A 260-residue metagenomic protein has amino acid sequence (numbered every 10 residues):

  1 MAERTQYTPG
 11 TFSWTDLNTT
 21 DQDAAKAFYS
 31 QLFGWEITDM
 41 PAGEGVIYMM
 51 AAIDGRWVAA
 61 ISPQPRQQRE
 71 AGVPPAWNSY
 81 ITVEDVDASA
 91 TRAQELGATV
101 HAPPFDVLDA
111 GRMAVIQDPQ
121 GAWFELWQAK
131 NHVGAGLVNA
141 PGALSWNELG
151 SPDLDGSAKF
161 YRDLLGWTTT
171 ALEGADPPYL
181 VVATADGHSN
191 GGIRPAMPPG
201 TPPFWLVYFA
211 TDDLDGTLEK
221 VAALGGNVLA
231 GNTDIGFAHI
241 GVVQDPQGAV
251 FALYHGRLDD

Functional and structural regions predicted by a protein language model:
M1-T8, A90, Q94-S145, L149 (+3 more regions): Vicinal oxygen chelate
A2, E36, I47, P65-Q67: Short secondary-structure capping/turn segments at boundaries of alpha-helices and beta-strands
Y7-P9, S13-R56, E95, H101-G111 (+5 more regions): Core segments of cupin and vicinal oxygen chelate
T11-T20, M49-A51, R66-R92, R112-I116 (+3 more regions): Vicinal oxygen chelate
P41-A42, I53-D54, I61-E70: Conserved donor-binding loop and adjoining core beta-sheet/short helix segment in diverse acyl/aminoacyl transferases
G55-P63, H188-I193: Short, flexible domain-boundary/linker segments around small modular repeats
W57, Q67, H132, G187-H188 (+1 more regions): Active-site/binding-pocket entry motifs
